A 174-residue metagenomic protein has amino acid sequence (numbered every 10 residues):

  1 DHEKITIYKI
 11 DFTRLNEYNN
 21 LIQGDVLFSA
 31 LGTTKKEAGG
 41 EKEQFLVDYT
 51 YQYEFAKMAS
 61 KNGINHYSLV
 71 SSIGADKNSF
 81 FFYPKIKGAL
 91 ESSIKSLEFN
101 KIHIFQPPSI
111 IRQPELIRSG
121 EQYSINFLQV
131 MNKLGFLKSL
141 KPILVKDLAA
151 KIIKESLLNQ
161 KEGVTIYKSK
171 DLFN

Functional and structural regions predicted by a protein language model:
H2-E54, M58-K61, S156: NAD(P)H-binding glycine-rich loop region in Rossmannoid oxidoreductase-like domains and their noncatalytic homologs
H2-K4, I64, F99, K161: A structure-centric signal for secondary-structure junctions around beta-strands
Y8, F28, S68, H103-F105 (+1 more regions): Hydrophobic/aromatic beta-strand patches that form the interior of the parallel beta-sheet core in alpha/beta enzyme
A30-L31, N65-H66, S119-E121: Short, flexible segments with low predicted structural confidence
K35, G74, S109: Short, glycine/serine-rich, charged loops/turns that create anion-binding and catalytic segments at active sites
E41-K42, L46-G88, S96, I102-F105: Conserved Rossmann-fold NAD(P)-dependent oxidoreductase catalytic core, especially the SDR/UDP-sugar
K77-N174: Oxidoreductase cofactor-interface core, primarily capturing Rossmann-like NAD(P)-dependent enzymes
